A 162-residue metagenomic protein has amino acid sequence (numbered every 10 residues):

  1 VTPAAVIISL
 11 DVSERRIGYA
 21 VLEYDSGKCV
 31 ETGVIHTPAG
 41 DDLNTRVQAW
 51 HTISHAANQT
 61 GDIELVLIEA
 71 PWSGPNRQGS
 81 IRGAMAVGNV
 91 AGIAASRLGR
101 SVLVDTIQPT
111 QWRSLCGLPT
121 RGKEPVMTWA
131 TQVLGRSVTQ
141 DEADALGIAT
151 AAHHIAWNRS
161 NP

Functional and structural regions predicted by a protein language model:
V1-P162: Phosphate- and other anionic-substrate recognition elements at nucleic-acid/protein interfaces
